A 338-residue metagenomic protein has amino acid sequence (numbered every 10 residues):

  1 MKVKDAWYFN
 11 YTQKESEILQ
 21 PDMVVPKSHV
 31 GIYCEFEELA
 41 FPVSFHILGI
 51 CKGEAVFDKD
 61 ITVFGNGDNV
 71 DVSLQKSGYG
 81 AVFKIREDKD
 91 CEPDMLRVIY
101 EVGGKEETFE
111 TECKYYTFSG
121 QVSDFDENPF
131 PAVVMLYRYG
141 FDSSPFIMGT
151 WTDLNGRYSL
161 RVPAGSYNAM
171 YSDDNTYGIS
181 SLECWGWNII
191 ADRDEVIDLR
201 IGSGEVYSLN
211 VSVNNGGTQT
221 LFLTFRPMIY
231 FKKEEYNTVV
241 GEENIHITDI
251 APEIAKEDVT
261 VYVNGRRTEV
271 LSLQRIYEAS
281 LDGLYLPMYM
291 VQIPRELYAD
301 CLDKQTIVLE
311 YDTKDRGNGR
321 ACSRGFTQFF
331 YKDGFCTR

Functional and structural regions predicted by a protein language model:
M1-V30, R193-G217, M228-I229: Short, compositionally biased P/S/T/A/G/V-rich stretches that sit at domain boundaries
D68-I85, L154, S280-R295: Aromatic sugar-binding surface patches on proteins that engage polysaccharides or sugar-phosphate polymers
L74, G140-R157, L273-E278: Short, acidic Ser/Thr/Gly-rich low-complexity loop/linker segments typical of extracellular and cell-surface proteins
Y79-A81, G120, T152-P163, Y167 (+1 more regions): Glycine-centered loop-to-beta-strand initiation motif
F118-D124, G156, V211, L223-F225: A short, amphipathic beta-strand motif
D124-D142, E234-T238, I254-E257: Short, ordered, surface-exposed loop/turn motifs in non-cytosolic proteins
L154, S159-N168, D174-N175, P294-L302: Short Pro-Gly-centered beta-turn/loop motif in secreted/extracellular proteins
D174-G202: Structured interaction patches on ligand/partner-binding surfaces of diverse proteins
